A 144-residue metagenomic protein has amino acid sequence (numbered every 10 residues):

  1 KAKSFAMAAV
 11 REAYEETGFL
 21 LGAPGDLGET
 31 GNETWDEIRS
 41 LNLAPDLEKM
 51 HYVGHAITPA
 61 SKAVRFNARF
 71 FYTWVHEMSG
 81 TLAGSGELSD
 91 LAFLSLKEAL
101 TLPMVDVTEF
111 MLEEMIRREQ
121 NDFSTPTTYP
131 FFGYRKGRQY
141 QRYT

Functional and structural regions predicted by a protein language model:
K1-D46: The catalytic Nudix box helix
G31-T144: Nudix hydrolase/Nudix homology domain
